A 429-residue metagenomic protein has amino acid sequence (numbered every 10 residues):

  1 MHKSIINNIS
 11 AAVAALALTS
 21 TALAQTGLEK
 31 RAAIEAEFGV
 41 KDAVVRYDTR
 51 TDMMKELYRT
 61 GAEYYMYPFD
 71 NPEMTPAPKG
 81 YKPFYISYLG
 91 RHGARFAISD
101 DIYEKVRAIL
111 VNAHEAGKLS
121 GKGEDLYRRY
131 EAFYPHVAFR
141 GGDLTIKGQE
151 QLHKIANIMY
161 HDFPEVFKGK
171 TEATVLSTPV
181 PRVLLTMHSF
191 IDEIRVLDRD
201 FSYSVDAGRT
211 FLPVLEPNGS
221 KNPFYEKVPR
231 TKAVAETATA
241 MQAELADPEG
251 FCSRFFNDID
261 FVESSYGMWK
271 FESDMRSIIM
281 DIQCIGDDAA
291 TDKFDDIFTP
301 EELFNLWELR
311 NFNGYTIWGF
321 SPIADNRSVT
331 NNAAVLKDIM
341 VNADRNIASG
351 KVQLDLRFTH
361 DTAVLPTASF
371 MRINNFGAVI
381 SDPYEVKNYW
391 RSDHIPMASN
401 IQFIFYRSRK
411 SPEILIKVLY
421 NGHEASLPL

Functional and structural regions predicted by a protein language model:
M1-E29: Bacterial Sec-dependent N-terminal signal peptides
T26-T174, T178-D355, T359-L429: Signature for phosphate-centric chemistry
